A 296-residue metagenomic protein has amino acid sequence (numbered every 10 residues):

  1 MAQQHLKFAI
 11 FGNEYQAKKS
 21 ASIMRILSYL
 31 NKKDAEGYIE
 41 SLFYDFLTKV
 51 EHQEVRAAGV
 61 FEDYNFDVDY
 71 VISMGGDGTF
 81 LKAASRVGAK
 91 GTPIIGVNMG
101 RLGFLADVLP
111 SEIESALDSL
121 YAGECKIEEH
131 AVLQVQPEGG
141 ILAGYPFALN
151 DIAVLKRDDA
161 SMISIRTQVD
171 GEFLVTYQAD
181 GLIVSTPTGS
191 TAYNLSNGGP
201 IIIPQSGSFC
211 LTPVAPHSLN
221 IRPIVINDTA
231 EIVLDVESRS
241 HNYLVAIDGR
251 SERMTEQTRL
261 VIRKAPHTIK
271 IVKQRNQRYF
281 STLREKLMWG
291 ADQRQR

Functional and structural regions predicted by a protein language model:
M1-Y70, S111-K126, P137-P146: ATP/NTP phosphate-donor binding region
Y15, D77-T79, L102, T188-S190: Short glycine-rich anion-binding loops that position phosphate/pyrophosphate groups of nucleotides and phosphorylated
K19-S20, G78-A83, T191-S196: Short glycine/serine/threonine-rich phosphate/pyrophosphate-binding segments that cradle anionic phosphate groups
R86-V97, L102-F104: Gly/Ser-rich helix-loop-strand patches that form or flank binding pockets for ribonucleotide-derived cofactors
R101-D180: Catalytic core of DAGKc-family lipid kinases
V154, D170-F173, L219-R296: ATP/nucleoside-binding phosphotransfer catalytic cores, i.e., glycine-rich phosphate-binding loops
T167, G189, V245: Short aromatic-centered micro-motifs
V175-N220: Gly/Ser/Thr-rich active-site loops/lids in small-molecule metabolic enzymes that frequently grip phosphoryl groups
